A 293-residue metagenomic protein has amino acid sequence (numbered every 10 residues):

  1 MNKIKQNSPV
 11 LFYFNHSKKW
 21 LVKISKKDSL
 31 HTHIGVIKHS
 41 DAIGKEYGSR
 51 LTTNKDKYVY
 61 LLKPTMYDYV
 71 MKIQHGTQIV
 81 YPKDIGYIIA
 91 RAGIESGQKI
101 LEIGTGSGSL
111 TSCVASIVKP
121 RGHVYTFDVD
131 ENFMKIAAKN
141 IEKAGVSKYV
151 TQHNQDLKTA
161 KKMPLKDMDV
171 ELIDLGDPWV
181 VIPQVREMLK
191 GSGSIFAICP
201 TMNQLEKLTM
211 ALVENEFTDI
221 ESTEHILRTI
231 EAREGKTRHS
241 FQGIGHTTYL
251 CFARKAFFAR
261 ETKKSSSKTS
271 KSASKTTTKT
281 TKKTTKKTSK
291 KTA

Functional and structural regions predicted by a protein language model:
M1-K63: N-terminal auxiliary segments of SAM/dcSAM-dependent transferases
M1-N2, K72-G86: Conserved SAM-binding loop and adjacent beta-strand
E95-G106, E171: Conserved class I S-adenosyl-L-methionine
S107-P120, E187: Conserved SAM-binding loop of SAM-dependent methyltransferases across substrates and taxa, primarily the Class I
R121-F127, I195: Short beta-strand element of Class I
F127-P178: S-adenosyl-L-methionine
W179-Y249: C-terminal substrate-binding/active-site "lid" region of AdoMet-derived donor-dependent transferases
V213-T218, L227-A293: Core SAM-dependent methyltransferase catalytic element
